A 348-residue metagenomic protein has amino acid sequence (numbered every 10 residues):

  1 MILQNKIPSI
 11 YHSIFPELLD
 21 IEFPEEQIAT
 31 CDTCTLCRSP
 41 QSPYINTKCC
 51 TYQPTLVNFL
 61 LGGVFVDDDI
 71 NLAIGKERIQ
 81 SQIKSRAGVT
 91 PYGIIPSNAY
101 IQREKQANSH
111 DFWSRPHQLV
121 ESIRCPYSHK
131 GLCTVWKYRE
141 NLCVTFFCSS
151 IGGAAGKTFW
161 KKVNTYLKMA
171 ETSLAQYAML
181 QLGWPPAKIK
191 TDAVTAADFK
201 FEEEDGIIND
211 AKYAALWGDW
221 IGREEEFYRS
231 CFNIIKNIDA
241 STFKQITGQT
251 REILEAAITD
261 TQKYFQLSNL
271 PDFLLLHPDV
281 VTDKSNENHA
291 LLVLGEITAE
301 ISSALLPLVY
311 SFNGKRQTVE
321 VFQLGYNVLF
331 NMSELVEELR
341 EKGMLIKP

Functional and structural regions predicted by a protein language model:
M1-G206, K212-I221, I235, K244: Hydrophobic scaffolds flanking metal-cofactor catalytic centers in soluble metalloenzymes
C50, C143, L275-L276, V281-T282 (+1 more regions): Bulky hydrophobic/aromatic "packing anchor" residues in well-ordered structure
V57-L60, H277-D279, S302: Residue-level signal for threonine
W136-R139, V293-I297: Secondary-structure transition/turn motif
V144-F147, E287-H289, K315: Short acidic (Asp/Glu) and glycine-rich catalytic loops that position anionic groups and cofactors
G206-K263: C-terminal intrinsically disordered extensions
I238-E296: Long, low-complexity, charged/polar intrinsically disordered regions in eukaryotic proteins
E296-P348: Long, charge-rich, low-complexity alpha-helical segments
